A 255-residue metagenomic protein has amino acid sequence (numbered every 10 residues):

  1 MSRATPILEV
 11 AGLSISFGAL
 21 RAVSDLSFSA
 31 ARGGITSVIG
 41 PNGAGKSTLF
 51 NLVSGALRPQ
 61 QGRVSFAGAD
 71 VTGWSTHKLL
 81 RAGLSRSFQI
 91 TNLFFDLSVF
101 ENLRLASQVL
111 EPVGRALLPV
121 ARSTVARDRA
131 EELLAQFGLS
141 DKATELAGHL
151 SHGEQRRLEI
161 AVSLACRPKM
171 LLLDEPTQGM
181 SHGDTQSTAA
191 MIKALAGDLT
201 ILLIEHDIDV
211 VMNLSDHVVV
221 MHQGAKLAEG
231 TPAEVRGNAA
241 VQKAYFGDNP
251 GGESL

Functional and structural regions predicted by a protein language model:
S2-L255: Glycine-rich phosphate-binding loops of nucleotide-dependent enzymes
